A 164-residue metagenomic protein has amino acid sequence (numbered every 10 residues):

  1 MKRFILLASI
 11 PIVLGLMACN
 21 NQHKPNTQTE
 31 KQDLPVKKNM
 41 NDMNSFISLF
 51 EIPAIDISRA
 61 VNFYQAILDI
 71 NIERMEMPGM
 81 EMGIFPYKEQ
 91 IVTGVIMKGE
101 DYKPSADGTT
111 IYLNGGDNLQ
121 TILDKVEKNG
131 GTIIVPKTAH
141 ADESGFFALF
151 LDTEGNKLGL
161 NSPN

Functional and structural regions predicted by a protein language model:
M1-F4: Positively charged n-region of N-terminal signal peptides that target proteins for export
L6-I12: Sec-dependent N-terminal signal peptides
G15-A18: C-terminal motif of bacterial Sec signal peptides marking the signal peptidase cleavage site
N20-V61, T109-I111, N164: N-terminal beta-strand motif that seeds the catalytic metal site of vicinal oxygen chelate
N41, E51-V92: Core segments of cupin and vicinal oxygen chelate
I47-I55, D101-E127, F146-L151: Vicinal oxygen chelate
A60-Y64, V126, G155: Conserved active-site tyrosine of GNAT-family acetyltransferases
F85-E89, F150-T153, P163: Active-site beta-strand termini and strand-to-loop segments that position acidic
